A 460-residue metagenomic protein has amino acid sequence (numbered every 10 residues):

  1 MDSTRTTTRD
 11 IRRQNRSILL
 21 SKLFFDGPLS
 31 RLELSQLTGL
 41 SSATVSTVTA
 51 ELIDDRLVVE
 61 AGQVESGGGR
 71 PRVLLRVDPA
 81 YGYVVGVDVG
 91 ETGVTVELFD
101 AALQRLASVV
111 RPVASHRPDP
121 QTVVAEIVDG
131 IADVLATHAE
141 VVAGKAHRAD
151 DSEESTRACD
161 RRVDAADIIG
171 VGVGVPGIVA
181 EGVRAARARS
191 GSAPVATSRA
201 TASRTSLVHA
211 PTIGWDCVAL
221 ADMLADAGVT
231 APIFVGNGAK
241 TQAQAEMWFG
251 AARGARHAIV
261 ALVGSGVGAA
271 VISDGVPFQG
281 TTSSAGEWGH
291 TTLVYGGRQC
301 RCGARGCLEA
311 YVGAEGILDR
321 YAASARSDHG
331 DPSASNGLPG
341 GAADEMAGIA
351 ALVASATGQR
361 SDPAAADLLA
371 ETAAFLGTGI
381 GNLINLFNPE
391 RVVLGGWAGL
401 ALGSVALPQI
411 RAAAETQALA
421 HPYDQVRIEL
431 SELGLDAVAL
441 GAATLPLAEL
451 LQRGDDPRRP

Functional and structural regions predicted by a protein language model:
M1-Q63, G67-T137, V141-C159, D164-A166 (+7 more regions): ATP-binding/phosphotransfer module of carbohydrate and carboxylate kinases, centering on a glycine-rich
L74, V84-D88, I168-G172, A258-L262 (+2 more regions): Short glycine-aspartate micro-motif
R105, L207, P277-F278: Hydrophobic "anchor" residues
S108-V110, A210, Q244, G280: Residue-level detector of high-confidence beta-strand sites
V113-S115, W215, A285-E287: A short acidic/small-residue loop/turn micro-motif
I168-L220: Gly/Ser/Thr-rich active-site cleft segment
A225-M247, A251-V263: ATP-dependent carbohydrate kinase catalytic cores
R253-V312: Glycine-rich phosphate-binding loop of actin/hexokinase-like ATP-binding domains
